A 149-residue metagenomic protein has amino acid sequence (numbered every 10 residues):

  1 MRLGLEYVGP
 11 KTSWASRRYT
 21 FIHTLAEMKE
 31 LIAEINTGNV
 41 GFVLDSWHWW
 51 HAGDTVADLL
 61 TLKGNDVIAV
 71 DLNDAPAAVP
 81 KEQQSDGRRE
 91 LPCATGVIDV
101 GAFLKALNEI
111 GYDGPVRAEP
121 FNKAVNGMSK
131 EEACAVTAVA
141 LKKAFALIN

Functional and structural regions predicted by a protein language model:
M1-T37: Basic- and aromatic-lined ligand-binding clefts that recognize polyanionic substrates
I22-L44, H48-N149: Histidine-acidic metal/acid-base catalytic patches
